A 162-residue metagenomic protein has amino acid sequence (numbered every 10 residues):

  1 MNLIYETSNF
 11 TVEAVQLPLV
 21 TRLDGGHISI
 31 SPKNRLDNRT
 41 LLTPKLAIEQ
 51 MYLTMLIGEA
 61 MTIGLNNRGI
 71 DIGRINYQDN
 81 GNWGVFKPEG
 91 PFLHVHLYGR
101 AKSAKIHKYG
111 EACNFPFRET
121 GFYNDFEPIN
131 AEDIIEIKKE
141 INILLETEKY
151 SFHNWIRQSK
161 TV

Functional and structural regions predicted by a protein language model:
M1-V162: HIT superfamily nucleotide-processing domains
